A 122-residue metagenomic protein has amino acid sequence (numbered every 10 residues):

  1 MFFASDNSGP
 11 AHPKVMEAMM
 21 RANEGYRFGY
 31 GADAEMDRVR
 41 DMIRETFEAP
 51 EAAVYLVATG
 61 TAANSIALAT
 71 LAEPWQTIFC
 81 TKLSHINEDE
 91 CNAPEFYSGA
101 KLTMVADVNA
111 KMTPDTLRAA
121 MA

Functional and structural regions predicted by a protein language model:
M1-F2, A53-Y55, Q76-I78, K101-T103: Structural motif
F3-A4, E17: Pyridoxal 5′-phosphate
N7-A11: Short polar catalytic/cofactor-binding loops
H12-G60, K82-D89, A93-E95: Conserved N-terminal alpha-helix of the aminotransferase class I/II PLP-enzyme fold
P13, E51-V54, T77-F79, N109-A110 (+1 more regions): Structured catalytic cores of enzymes that bind and process phosphorylated ligands/cofactors
E51-A72, V105-A110: Conserved core of the PLP fold type I
T70-E88: Conserved PLP-anchoring active-site segment centered on the Schiff-base-forming lysine
Y97-A122: PLP-dependent aminotransferase-class I/II
